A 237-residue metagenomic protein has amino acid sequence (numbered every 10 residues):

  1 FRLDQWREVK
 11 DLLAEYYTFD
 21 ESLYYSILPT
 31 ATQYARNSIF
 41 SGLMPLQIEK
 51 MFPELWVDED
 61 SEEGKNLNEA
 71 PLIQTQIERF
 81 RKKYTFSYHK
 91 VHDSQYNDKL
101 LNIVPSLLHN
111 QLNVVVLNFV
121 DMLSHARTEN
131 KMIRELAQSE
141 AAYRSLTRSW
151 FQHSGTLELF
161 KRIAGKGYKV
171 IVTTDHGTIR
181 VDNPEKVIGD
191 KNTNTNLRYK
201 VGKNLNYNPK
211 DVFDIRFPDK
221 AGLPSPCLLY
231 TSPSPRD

Functional and structural regions predicted by a protein language model:
F1, L159-I188: Metal-dependent active-site segment of extracytoplasmic phospho-/sulfohydrolases and closely related
F1-L28: Segments forming glycine/polar-rich beta-alpha architectures that bind adenosine-containing cofactors
R2-Q5, Q47, D121-H125, T178-D182: Flexible loop/turn segments at secondary-structure boundaries
E8-Y16, T128-E135, V181-N196: Short secondary-structure boundary/capping segments
L28-A142: His/Asp/Glu-rich, glycine-adjacent segments that coordinate divalent cations and/or stabilize oxyanion chemistry on
K131-V170: A long, amphipathic alpha-helix that forms part of the scaffold/cap immediately adjacent to metal-dependent active
K191-N208: Acidic, His- and aromatic-enriched active-site or binding-groove loops in soluble protein domains that engage sugars
Y230-D237: Conserved small/polar residues in nucleotide/adenosyl-binding loops
